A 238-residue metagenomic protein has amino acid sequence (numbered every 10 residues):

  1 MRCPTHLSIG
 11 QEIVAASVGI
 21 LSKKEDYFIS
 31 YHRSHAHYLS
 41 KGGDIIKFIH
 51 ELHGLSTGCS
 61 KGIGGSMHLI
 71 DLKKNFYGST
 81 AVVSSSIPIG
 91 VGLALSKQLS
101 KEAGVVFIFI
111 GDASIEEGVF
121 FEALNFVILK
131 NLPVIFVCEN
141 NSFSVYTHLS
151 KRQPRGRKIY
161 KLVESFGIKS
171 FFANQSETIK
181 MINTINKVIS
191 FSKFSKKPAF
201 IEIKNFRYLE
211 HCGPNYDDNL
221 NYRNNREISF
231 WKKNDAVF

Functional and structural regions predicted by a protein language model:
R2-K130, H148-R155, Y160, S165-G167: Cofactor-binding active-site loop characterized by glycine-rich and histidine/acidic residues
A36, N141-V145, R207-L209: Short gly/pro/ser/thr-enriched loop/turn and capping motifs at secondary-structure boundaries
Q98-E102, R155-K187, I228-F238: Conserved thiamine diphosphate
G111, C138-E139, I201: Active-site flanking residues adjacent to catalytic metal/cofactor-binding acidic residues
F120-A123, N183-S190: Glycine-rich, charged/polar anion/phosphate-binding loops that engage phosphate groups from diverse ligands
P133-F136, K169: Short, proline-centered helix/strand-breaking motifs
S142-H148, I168-A173, D218-I228: Short beta-alpha connecting loops at secondary-structure transitions that line or flank enzyme active sites
F191-F238: Glycine/aspartate-rich loop-and-adjacent alpha/beta segment that forms the canonical ThDP
